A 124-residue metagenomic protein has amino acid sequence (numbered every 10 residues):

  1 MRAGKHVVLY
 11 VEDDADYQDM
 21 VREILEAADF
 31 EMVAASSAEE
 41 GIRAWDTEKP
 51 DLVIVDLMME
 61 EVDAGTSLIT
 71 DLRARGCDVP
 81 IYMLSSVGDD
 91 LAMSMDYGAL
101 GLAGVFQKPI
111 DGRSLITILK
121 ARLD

Functional and structural regions predicted by a protein language model:
M1-L9, A74, Q107, D111-D124: Non-catalytic signal-transmission and effector/linker regions of two-component phosphorelay proteins
V11-E12, A35, V53: Conserved sequence signature across two-component system core domains
D14-V33, L100: Two-component/phosphorelay signaling modules centered on CheY-like receiver
A34-R43, A64-G65: Helix N-cap/capping motif at the beta->alpha junctions
D46-E48, D71-D78, L100: Conserved phosphotransfer cores of two-component systems
D56-L57: Active-site residues of response regulator receiver
D63-S67, A74, G88-F106, R113 (+1 more regions): Alpha4 helix (beta4-alpha4-beta5 surface) of REC/receiver domains from two-component response regulators
L84-S85: Hydrophobic/aromatic residues positioned on beta-strands within the core alpha/beta folds
